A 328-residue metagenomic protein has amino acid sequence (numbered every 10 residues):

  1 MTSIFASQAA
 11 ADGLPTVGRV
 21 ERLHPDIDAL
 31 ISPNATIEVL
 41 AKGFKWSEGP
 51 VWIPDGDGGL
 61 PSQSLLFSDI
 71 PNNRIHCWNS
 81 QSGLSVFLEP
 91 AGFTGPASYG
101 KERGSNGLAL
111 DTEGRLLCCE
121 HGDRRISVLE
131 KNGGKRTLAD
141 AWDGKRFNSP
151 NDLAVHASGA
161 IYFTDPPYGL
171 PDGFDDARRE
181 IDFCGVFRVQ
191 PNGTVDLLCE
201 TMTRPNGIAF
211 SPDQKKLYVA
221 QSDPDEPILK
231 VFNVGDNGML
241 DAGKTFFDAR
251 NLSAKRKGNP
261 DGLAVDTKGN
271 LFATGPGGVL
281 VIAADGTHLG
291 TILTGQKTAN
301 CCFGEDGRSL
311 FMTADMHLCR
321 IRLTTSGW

Functional and structural regions predicted by a protein language model:
S3-W328: Sequence-structural signature of mature extracellular/luminal beta-sheet repeat domains, prominently beta-propellers
